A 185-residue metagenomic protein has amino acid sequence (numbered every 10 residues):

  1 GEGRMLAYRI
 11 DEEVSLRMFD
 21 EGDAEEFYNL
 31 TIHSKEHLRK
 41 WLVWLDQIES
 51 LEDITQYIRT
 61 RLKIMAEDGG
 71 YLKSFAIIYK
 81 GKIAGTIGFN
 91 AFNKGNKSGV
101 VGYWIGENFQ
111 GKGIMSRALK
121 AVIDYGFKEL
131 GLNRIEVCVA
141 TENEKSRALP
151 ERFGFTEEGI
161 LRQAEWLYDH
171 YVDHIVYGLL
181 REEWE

Functional and structural regions predicted by a protein language model:
G1-E26, L30-H37, S74-E185: Acyl-donor (CoA/ACP) binding surface of acyl/acetyltransferases
L38, E49-S50, M65, W184: A short hydrophobic/aromatic micro-motif that marks alpha-helical segments and, especially, helix-coil
R39-T60: Conserved GNAT-fold acetyl-CoA-binding loop/helix
M65-G70, F155: Short loop/turn motifs at secondary-structure junctions and domain boundaries
